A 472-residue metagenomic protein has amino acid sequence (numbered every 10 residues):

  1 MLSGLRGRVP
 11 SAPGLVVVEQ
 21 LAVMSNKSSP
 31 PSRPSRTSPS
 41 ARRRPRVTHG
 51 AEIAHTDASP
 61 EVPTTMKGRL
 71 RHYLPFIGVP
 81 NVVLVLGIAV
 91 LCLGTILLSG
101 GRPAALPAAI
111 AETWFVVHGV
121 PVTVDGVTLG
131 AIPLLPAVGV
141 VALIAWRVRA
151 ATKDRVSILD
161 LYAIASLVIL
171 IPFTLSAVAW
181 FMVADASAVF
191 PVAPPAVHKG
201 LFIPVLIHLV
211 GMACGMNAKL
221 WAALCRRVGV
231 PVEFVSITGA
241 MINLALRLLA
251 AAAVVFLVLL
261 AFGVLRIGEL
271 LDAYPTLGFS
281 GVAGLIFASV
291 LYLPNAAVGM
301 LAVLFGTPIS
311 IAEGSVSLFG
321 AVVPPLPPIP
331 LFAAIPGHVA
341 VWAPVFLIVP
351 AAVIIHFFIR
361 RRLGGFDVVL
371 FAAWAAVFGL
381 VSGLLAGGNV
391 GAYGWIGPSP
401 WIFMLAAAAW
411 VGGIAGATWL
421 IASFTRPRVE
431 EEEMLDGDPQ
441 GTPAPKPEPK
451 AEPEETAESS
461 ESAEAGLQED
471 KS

Functional and structural regions predicted by a protein language model:
N26-R36, A41-P45, A54-A142, M182-S187 (+8 more regions): Long, glycine/tryptophan/cysteine-rich extracytoplasmic
N26-S29, R44-G50, D154-V192, L246-A252 (+2 more regions): Hydrophobic alpha-helical transmembrane segments of integral membrane proteins
T65-A89, A151-V168, A196-V205, F234-A250 (+2 more regions): Alpha-helical transmembrane segments and their helix-start/interface "positive-inside/aromatic belt" motifs in integral
K67-Y73, A142-Y162, W180-F181, L209-M241 (+3 more regions): Cytoplasmic membrane-interface segments at the C-terminal ends of transmembrane helices
P121-I169: Membrane helical hairpin/interfacial module
L134-I144, F202-L220, G284-A288, P294-A296 (+2 more regions): Hydrophobic cores of alpha-helical transmembrane segments in multi-pass inner/ER membrane proteins, independent
V235-P294: Loop-centered beta-sheet repeat module
F378-E433: Transmembrane alpha-helical segments and their short flanking loops that form helix-hairpins/helix-helix interfaces
